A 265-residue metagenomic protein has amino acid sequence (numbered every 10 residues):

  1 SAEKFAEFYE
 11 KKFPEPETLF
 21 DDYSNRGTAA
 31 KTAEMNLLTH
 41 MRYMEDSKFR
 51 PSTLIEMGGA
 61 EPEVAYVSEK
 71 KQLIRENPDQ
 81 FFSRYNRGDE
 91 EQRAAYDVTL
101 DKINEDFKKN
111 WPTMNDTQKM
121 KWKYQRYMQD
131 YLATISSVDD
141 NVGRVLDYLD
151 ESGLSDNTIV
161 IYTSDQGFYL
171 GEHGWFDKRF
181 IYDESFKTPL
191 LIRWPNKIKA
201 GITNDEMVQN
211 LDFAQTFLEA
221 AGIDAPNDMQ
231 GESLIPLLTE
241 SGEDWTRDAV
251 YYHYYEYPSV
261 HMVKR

Functional and structural regions predicted by a protein language model:
S1-M207, A220-I223, N227: Active-site-proximal cap/lid insertion segments
Q166-E172, L211-A214, E219-R265: C-terminal cap/loop subdomain of S1 sulfatases and analogous C-terminal strand-loop tails that border
